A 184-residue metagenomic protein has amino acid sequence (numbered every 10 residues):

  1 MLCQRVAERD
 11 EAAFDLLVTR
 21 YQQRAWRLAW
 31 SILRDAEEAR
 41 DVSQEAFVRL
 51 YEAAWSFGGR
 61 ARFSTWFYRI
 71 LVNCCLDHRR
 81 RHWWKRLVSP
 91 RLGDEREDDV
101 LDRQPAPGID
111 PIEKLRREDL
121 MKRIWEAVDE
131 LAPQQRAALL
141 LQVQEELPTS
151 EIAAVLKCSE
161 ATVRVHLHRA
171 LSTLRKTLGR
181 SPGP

Functional and structural regions predicted by a protein language model:
A7-E8, S31-D35, E45-F63, R81-W83: Sigma70-family region 2
A7-L16, W26-E45, S181-P184: Short, charged helix-capping/linker segments at alpha-helix termini
V18-A36, A53, V128, T173 (+1 more regions): Amphipathic, Lys/Arg- and hydrophobic-enriched alpha-helical face
Y21, R123, H166-L171: Residues within the DNA-recognition helix of helix-turn-helix
E52-G59, R69-P90, R117: Arg/Lys-rich amphipathic alpha helix in sigma70-family domain 2
R80-W83, L131, R136, L171-P184: Short, Lys/Arg-enriched C-terminal cap helix and immediately downstream tail that follows
K85-K114: Internal acidic/polar
K122-A137, L141-T162: Helix-turn-helix DNA-binding module
